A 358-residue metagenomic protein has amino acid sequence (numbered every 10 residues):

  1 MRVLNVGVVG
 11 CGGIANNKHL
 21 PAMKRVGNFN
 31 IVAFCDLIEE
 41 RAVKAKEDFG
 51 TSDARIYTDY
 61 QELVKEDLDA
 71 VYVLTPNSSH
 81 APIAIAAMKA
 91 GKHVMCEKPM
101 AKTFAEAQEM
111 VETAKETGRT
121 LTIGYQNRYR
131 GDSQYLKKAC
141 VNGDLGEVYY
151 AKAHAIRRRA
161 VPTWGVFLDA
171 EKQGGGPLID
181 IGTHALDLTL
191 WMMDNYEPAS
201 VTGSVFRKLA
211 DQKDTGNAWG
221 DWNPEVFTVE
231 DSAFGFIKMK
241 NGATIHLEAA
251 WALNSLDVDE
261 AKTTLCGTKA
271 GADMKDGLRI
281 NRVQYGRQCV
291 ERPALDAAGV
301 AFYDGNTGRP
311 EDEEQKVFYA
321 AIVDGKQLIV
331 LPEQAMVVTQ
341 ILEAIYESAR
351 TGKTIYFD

Functional and structural regions predicted by a protein language model:
M1-G50: N-terminal Rossmann-like dinucleotide-binding module
M1-V3, N28, D48, A70-Y72 (+5 more regions): C-terminal helix-rich "cap/oligomerization" subdomain common to oxidoreductases
I14, E40, D304-K316: Active-site loop of classical SDR/Rossmann-like NAD(P)-dependent oxidoreductases, centered on the catalytic Tyr-X3-Lys
I14, N127-F227, G352: Predominantly a Rossmann-like dinucleotide-binding segment in NAD(P)-dependent oxidoreductases
A15, T58, C96, L121-I123 (+2 more regions): Hydrophobic residues in well-ordered beta-strands that form the structural core
F49-T113: Beta-loop-alpha module in the N-terminal Rossmann-like domain of NAD(P)-dependent dehydrogenases, especially those
E109-Q126, G146-A151: Rossmann-fold dehydrogenase core element
D187-N281, E313-K326: Contiguous beta-strand/loop segments that form the cofactor/metal-binding neighborhood of enzyme cores
